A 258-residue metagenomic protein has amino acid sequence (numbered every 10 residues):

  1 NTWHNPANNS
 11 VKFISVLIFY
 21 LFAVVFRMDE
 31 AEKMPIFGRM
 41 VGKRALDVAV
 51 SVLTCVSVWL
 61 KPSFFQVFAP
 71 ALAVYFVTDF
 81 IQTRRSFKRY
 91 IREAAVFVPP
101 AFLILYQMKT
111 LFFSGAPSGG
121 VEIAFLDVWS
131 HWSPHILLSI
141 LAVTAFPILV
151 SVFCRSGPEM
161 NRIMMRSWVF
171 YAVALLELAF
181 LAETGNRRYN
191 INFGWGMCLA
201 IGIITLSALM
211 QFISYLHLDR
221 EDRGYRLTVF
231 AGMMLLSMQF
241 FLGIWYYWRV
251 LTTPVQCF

Functional and structural regions predicted by a protein language model:
N1-D29, H135-L137, I191-I201: Membrane-interface micro-motifs in multi-pass membrane enzymes
V24-R44, V48, V77-R89, V152-E159 (+1 more regions): Membrane-interface junctions at the ends of membrane-embedded or membrane-associated helices
G38, L46-P62, F68, A73: Membrane-interface alpha helices of multi-pass inner-membrane proteins
A49-V52, Y90-E93, M160-S167: Interfacial segments of alpha-helical transmembrane regions
C55, F76-V77, A179: Alpha-helical transmembrane segments of multipass membrane proteins
F68-V98: Perimembrane helix-loop-helix junctions
F97-L105, K109-F258: Transmembrane helical bundles and short interhelical boundary loops of multi-pass, membrane-embedded
